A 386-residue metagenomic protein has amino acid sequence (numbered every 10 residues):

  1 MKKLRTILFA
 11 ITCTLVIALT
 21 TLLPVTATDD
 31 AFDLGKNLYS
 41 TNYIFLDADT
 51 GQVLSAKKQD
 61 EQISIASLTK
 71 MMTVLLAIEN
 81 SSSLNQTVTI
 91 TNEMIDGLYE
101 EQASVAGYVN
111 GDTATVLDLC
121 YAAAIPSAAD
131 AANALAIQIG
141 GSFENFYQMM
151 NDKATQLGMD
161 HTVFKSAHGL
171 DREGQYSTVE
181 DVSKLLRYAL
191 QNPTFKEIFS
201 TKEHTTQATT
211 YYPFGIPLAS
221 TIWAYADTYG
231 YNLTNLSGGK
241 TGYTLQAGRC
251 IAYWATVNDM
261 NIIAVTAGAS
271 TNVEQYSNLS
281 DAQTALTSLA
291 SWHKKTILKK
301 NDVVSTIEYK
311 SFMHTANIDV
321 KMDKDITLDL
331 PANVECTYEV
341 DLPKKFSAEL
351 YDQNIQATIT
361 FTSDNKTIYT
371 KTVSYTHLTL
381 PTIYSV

Functional and structural regions predicted by a protein language model:
M1-K2: N-terminal secretory signal peptides that target proteins for export/translocation
R5-V25: Sec-dependent N-terminal signal peptides of Gram-positive bacterial secreted proteins and lipoproteins
A18, L22-T26, T50, I95 (+4 more regions): Generic "edge-of-domain/loop-turn" microfeature
L19-T20, A27-F32, L378: Intrinsically disordered, low-complexity, Pro/Ser/Thr/Asn/Gly/Ala-rich spacer/linker segments adjacent to signal
V25, I383-V386: Short hydrophobic transmembrane-like helices used for membrane targeting/insertion
V25-E180, K184-P193: Active-site-adjacent loops and short helices of periplasmic peptidoglycan-processing enzymes
M159-D160, G174-Y176, E180-D181, L186-L378 (+1 more regions): Domain-terminus/edge residues, biased toward the C-terminal soluble/receptor-binding domains of extracytoplasmic
